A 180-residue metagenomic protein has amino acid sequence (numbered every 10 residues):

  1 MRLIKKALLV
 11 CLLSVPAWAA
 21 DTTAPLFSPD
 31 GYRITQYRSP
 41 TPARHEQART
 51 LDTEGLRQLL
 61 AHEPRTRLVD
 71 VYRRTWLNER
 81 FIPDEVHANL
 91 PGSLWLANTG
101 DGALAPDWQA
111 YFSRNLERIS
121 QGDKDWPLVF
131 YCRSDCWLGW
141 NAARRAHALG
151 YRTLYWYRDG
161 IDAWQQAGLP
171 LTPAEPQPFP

Functional and structural regions predicted by a protein language model:
R2-V10: Sec-dependent signal peptide recognition, specifically the positively charged N-region followed immediately by
P16-I82, A88, Q177-P180: Flexible, polar/low-complexity N-terminal or interdomain linker segments that lie immediately upstream of folded
P40-Q47, N98-P106, R118, F130-S134: Second-shell loop/turn segments in exported
R57-W126: Positively charged, proline/Ser/Thr-rich regional signature most characteristic of the Rhodanese/CDC25-like
R73-L77, G100-G102, S134-L138, G160-W164 (+1 more regions): Solvent-exposed loop/turn segments at secondary-structure junctions within structured extracellular/periplasmic domains
E79-F81, W108, N141-A143, A167-G168: Short, solvent-exposed loop/turn and secondary-structure capping segments
Y111-W164: Catalytic cysteine-centered active loop of the rhodanese-like fold, especially the PTP/DSP P-loop
Q166-F179: Short, low-complexity, Pro/Ser/Thr/Gly-rich segments in the mature regions of secreted, periplasmic
